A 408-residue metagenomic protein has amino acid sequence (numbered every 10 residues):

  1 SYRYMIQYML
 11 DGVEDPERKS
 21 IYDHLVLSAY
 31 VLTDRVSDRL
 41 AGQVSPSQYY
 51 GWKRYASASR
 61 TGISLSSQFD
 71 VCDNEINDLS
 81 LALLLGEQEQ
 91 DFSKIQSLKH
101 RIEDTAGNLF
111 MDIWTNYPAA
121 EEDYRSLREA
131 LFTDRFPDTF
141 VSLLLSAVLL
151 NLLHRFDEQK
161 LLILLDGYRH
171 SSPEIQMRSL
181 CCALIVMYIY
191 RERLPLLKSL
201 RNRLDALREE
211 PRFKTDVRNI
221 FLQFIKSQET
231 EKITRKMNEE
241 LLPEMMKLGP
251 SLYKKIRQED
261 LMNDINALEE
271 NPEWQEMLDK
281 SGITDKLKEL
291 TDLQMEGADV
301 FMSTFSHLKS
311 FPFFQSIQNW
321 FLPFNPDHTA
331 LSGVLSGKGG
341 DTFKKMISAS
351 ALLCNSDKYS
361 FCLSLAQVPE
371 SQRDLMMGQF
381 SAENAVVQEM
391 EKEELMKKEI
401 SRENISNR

Functional and structural regions predicted by a protein language model:
Y2-W114: Long, acidic/serine-threonine-rich intrinsically disordered regions with weak helical/coil propensity that act as
K99-E103, I113-Y124, N151-L161: Helix-turn-helix repeat elements of alpha-solenoid scaffolds
R101-I102, F132-L145: HEAT-repeat alpha-solenoid elements in large eukaryotic scaffold proteins
I113, L143-L153, C181-V186: Structural detector for internal amphipathic alpha-helices that build alpha-solenoid repeat scaffolds
Y124-R128, Q159-D166, L194-R208, R235-L241: Alpha-helical repeat scaffolds
V141, Q176-M177: Residue-level detector of extended alpha-helical repeat arrays and alpha-solenoid scaffolds
S171-E174: Short inter-helical turns and helix N-cap capping residues of alpha-solenoid HEAT/ARM repeat scaffolds
L322-R408: Alpha-solenoid helical-repeat scaffolds
